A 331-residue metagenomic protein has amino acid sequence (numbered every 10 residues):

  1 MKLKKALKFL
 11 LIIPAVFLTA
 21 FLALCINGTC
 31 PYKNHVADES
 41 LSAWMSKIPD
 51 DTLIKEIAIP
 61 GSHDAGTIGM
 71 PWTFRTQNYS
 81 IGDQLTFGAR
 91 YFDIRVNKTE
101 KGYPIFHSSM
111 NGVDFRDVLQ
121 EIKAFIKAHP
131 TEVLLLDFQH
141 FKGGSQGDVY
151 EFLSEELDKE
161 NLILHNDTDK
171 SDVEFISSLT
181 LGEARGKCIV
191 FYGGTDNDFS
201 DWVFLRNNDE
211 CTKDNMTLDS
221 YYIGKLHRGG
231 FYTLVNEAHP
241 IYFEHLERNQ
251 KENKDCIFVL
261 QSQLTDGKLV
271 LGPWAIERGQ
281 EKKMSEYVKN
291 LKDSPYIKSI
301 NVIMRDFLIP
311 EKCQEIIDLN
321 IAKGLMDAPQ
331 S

Functional and structural regions predicted by a protein language model:
M1-L18: N-terminal Sec-pathway targeting helices
F21-Y91, E100-A128, E132-V133, D198-F199 (+1 more regions): Long, acidic (Asp/Glu-rich), low-complexity accessory segments flanking structured domains
R95: A motif-centric signal for short, conserved binding hotspots located in accessible loops or intrinsically disordered
D114-V118, E155-E174: Acidic, His- and aromatic-enriched active-site or binding-groove loops in soluble protein domains that engage sugars
P130-G144: Active-site groove signature of glycoside hydrolases
L136, V190, I303: A residue-level signal for conserved active-site and pocket-lining positions in enzyme catalytic cores
D148-D158, D201-D209, G272-W274, Q314-A322: Short, aromatic/basic amphipathic alpha-helical patches
H165-S294: Surface-exposed substrate-engagement region within the catalytic domains of secreted or surface-exposed extracellular
